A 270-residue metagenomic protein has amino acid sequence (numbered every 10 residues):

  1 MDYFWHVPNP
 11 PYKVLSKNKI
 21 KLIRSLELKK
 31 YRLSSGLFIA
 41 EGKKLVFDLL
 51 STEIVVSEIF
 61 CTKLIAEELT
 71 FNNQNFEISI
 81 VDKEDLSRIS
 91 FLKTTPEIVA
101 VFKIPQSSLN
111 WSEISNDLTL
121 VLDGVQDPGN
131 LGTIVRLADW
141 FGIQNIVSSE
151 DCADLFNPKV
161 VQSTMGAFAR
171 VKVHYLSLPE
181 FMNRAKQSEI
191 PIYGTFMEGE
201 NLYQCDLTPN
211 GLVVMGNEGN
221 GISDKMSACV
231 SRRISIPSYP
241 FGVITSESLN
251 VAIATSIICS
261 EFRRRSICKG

Functional and structural regions predicted by a protein language model:
D2-L64, C152-A153: Boundary-proximal intrinsically disordered activation/regulatory segments immediately upstream of a helical core
G36, L122-Q126, P240-E247: Short pre-catalytic strand/loop immediately N-terminal to key active-site residues, enriched for Gly-Thr
G42, Q126-I134, S246-A254: Amphipathic alpha-helical repeat scaffolds
S51, W111-E198: RNA substrate-binding interface of SAM-dependent RNA methyltransferases
S79-V101: Glycine/small-residue-rich loop that forms an oxyanion/phosphate-binding "nest" at active or ligand-binding sites
V81-D82, D123, S149-E150, K172 (+1 more regions): Short beta->alpha connector loops at strand-helix junctions that form conserved, small/polar/Pro-enriched
W140-F141, L155-G166, A228-G270: Structured adenosyl-cofactor binding patch, chiefly the S-adenosyl-L-methionine
G194-S246: Active-site/ligand-binding-proximal alpha/beta "capping" segment
